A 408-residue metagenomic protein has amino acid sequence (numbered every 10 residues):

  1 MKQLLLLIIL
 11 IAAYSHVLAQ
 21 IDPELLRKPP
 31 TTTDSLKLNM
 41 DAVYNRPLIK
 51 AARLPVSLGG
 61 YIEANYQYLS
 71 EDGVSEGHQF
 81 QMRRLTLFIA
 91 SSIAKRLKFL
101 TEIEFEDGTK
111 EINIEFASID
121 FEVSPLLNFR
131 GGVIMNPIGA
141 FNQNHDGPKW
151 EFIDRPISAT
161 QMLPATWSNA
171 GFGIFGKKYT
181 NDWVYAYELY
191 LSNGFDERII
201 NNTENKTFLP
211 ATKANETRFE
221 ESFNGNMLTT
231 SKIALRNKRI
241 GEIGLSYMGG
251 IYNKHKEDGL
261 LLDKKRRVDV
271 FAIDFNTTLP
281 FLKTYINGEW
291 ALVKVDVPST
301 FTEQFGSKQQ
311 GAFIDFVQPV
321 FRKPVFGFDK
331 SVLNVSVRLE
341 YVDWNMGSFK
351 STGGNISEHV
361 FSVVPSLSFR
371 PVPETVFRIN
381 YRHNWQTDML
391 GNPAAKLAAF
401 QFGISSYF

Functional and structural regions predicted by a protein language model:
M1-D22: Bacterial Sec-dependent N-terminal signal peptides
L18-E63, F408: N-terminal periplasmic/intermembrane-space "pro-region" immediately following the signal or transit peptide
I21-L25, P29-T31, G73-V74, A117-E122 (+2 more regions): Outer-membrane beta-barrel pore domains
P47-E197, G225-T229, A234-E242, F313-P319 (+2 more regions): Outer membrane beta-barrel
N144-D146, S158-P164, I200-E204, T217-S222 (+2 more regions): Extracellular/periplasm-exposed beta-strand and loop segments of Gram-negative cell-envelope proteins, dominated by
V184-Y187, R198-E204, K256-D258, S299: A short secondary-structure junction signal
Y187, N193-F195, N205-A214: A short, charged helix-loop
T207-K256: Loop-centered beta-sheet repeat module
